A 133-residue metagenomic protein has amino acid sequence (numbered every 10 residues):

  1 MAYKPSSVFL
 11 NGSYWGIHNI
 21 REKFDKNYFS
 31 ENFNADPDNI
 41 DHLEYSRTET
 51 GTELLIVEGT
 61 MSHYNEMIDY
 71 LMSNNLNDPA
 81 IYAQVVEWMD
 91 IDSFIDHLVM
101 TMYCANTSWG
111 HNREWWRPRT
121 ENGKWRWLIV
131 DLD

Functional and structural regions predicted by a protein language model:
M1-S7: Short, well-structured beta-strand/strand-turn elements
K4, D96, H111: Short beta-strand or tight-loop elements that sit immediately N-terminal to catalytic metal-binding acidic residues
S6, H18-N19, I40-D41, R113 (+1 more regions): A broad, low-specificity signal marking well-ordered, structured residues that form hydrophobic/aromatic
N11, M100-D133: Zinc-dependent metallopeptidase catalytic helix centered on the HExxH motif and its immediate flanking segment
S13-W15, N19-N106, R119-T120: ATP-dependent phospho-/nucleotidyl transfer catalytic cores
